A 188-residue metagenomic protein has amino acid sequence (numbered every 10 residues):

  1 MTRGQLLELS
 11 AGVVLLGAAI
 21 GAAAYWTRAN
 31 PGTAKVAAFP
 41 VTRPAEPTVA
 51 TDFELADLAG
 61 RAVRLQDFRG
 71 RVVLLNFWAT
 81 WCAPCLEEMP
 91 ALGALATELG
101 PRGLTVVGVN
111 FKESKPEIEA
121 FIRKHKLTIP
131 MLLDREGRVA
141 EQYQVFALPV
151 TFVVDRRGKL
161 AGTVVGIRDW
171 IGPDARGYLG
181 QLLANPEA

Functional and structural regions predicted by a protein language model:
M1-V49, P173: N-terminal targeting signals for export/organelle localization
P44-P47, D52-V73, A96: A short beta-strand-turn-helix
F68-R71, P101, L127-T128, V145: Active-site acidic short loop of glycosyltransferases
R69, F77-A94: Conserved redox-active cysteine motifs that mediate thiol-disulfide chemistry, especially di-cysteine Cys-X(1-2)-Cys
L74-N76, V106-G108, V153: Hydrophobic beta-strand core positions in alpha/beta domains
L86-H125, R135-Q142, G177: Structural microenvironment flanking redox-active thiols in thiol-disulfide oxidoreductases
A120-T128, D134-A184: Thiol/disulfide oxidoreductase modules built on the thioredoxin-like
P186-A188: Short, solvent-exposed mixed-charge patches
